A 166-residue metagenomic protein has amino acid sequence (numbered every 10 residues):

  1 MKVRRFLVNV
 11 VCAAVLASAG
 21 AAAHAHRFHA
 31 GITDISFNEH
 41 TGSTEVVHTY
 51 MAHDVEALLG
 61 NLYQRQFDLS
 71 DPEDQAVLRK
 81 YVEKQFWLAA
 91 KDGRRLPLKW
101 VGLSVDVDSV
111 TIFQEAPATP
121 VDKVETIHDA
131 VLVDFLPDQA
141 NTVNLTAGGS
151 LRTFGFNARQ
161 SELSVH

Functional and structural regions predicted by a protein language model:
M1-A14: Bacterial N-terminal signal peptides that target proteins for export
L7, A22-H24: Intrinsically disordered, low-complexity peptide-like regions
S18-G20: N-terminal signal peptide c-region/cleavage motif recognized by signal peptidases
H24-H166: N-terminal soluble domains immediately following signal/targeting peptides that reside in extracytoplasmic
